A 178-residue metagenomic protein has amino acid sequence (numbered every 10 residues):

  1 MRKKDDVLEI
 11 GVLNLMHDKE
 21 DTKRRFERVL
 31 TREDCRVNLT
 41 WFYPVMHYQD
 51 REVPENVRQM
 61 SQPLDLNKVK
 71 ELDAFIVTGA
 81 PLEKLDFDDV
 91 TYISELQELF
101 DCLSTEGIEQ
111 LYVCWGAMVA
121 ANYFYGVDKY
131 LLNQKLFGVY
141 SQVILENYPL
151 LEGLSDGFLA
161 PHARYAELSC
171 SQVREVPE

Functional and structural regions predicted by a protein language model:
M1, P63-N67, D101, P149-L151 (+1 more regions): Short, flexible, glycine/charge-rich loop motifs used to bind or transfer phosphoryl groups or to couple energy/partner
M1-D88: N-terminal beta1-alpha1 cap of cysteine-dependent amidohydrolase-like domains
E9, A74, I108-Q110, F158-A160: Beta-sheet entry/capping signal
H17, H47, A80-E83, A117-V119 (+2 more regions): Short, solvent-exposed loop/turn segments at secondary-structure junctions
T40-W41, Q110-C114, H162: A structural signal for short, well-ordered beta-strand segments and their strand-loop junctions that often border
V77-L145: Cysteine-nucleophile active-site neighborhood
Y123-E178: Pocket-forming structural segment of enzyme catalytic cores
